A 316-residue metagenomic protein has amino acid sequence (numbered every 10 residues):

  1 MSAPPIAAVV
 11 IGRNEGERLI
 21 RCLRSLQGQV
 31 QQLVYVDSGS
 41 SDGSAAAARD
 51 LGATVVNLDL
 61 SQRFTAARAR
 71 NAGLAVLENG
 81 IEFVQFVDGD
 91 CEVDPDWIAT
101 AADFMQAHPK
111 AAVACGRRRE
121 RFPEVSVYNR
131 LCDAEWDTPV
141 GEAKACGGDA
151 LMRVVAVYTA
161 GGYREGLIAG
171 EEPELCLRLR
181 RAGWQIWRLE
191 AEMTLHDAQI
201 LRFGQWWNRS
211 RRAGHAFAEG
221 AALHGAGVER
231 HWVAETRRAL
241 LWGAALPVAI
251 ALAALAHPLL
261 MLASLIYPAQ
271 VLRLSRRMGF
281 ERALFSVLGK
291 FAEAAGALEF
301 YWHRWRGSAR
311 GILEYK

Functional and structural regions predicted by a protein language model:
I11-G28: Short, well-formed alpha-helical segments that are part of the catalytic scaffolds of diverse glycosyltransferases
S25, D37-A46, C91: A conserved acidic beta->alpha catalytic loop
L60-N79, K144: Glycine-rich, basic loop-to-helix element that forms the pyrophosphate-binding segment of sugar-nucleotide handling
G80-E92: Short beta-strand-to-loop acidic/aromatic patch adjacent to the donor-nucleotide binding site
E92-V127: Conserved donor NDP-sugar-binding/catalytic core segment of glycosyltransferases
R119-R121, E135-M152, T159, I168 (+1 more regions): A recurrent flexible, glycine/aromatic-enriched loop bordering the glycosyltransferase active site that acts as
R164-L167, P173-E229: Catalytic donor/gating beta->alpha subdomain of glycosyltransferases that bind UDP-sugars
L241-G307: Membrane-embedded multi-pass helical conduit in multi-pass membrane proteins, especially envelope-biosynthetic
